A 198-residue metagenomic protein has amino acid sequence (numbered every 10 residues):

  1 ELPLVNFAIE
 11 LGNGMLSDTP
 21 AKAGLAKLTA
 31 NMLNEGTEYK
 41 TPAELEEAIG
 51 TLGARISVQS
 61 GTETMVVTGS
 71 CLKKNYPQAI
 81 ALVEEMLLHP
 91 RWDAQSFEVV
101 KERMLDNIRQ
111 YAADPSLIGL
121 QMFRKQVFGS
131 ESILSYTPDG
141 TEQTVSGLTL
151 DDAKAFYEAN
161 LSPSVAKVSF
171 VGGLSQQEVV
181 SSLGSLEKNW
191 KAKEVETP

Functional and structural regions predicted by a protein language model:
L2-N34, K40-L88, K101, L105-R109 (+2 more regions): M16 family metallopeptidases and their MPP-like homologs
E85-A94, L186-E194: A common structural junction motif
G129-L134, S162-P198: An aromatic/glycine/proline-enriched structural segment found at the starts of mature extracellular/organellar domains
T144-T149: Short, charged, amphipathic alpha-helices and their helix-cap/turn boundaries
